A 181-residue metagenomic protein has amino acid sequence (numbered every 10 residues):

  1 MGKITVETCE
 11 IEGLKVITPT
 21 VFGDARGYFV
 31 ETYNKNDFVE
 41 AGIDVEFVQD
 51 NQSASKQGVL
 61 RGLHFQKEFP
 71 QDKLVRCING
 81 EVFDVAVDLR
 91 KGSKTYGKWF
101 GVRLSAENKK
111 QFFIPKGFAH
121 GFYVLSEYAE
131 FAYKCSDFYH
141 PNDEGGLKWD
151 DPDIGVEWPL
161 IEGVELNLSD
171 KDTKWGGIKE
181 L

Functional and structural regions predicted by a protein language model:
M1-E107, S126-Y128, C135-L181: Non-catalytic, conserved peripheral segments adjacent to functional cores
F112, H120-L125, Y133: Short beta-strand His + acidic residue motifs that chelate non-heme Fe in jelly-roll/DSBH and cupin folds
